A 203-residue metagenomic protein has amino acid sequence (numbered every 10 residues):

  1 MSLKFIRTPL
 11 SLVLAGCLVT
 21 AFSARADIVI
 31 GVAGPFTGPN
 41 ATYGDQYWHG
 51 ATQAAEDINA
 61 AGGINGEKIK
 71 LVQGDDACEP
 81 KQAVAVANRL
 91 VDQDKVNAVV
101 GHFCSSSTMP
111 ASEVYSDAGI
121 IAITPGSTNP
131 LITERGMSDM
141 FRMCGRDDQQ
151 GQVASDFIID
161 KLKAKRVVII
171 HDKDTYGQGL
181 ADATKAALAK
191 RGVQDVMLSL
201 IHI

Functional and structural regions predicted by a protein language model:
S2-L12: Bacterial N-terminal signal peptides that target proteins for export
S11-V19: Hydrophobic helical h-region of N-terminal Sec-dependent signal peptides in bacterial secretory/periplasmic proteins
T20-A26: Sec/Tat signal peptide C-region and signal peptidase I cleavage site
G31-G50, G74-K81, F103-S106, I170-G179: Extracytoplasmic "Venus flytrap"
H49-L71, K190-V193: Signal peptide-proximal N-terminal region of secreted/periplasmic/extracellular or secretory-lumen proteins
P80-V96, F157: Short, well-structured alpha-helical segments in soluble
K95-L198: Extracytoplasmic ligand/sensor domains, especially the bilobed periplasmic-binding protein
I201-I203: Conserved small/polar residues in nucleotide/adenosyl-binding loops
